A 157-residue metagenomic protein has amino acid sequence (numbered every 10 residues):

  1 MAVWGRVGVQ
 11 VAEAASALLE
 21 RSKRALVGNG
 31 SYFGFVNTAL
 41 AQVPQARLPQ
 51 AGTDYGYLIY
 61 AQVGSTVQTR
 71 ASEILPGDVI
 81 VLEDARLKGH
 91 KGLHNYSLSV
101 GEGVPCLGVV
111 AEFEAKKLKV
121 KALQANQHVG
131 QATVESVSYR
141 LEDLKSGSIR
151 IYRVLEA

Functional and structural regions predicted by a protein language model:
M1-Q50, E102: N-terminal capping segments
G5-V9, R24-L26, Q42-T66, T133-R150: Core nucleotidyl-transferase/polymerase catalytic module
E13, E20, E73, E83 (+5 more regions): Glutamate identity and glutamate-enriched acidic tracts
F35-T38, L58-V63, K116, E142 (+1 more regions): Generic signature of intrinsically disordered, low-complexity segments enriched in small/polar residues
L48-V129: ...with weaker cross-activation on analogous glycine-rich loops/strands in unrelated enzymes
E112-A157: Active-site or metal-binding loop neighborhoods of secreted/extracellular toxin and effector enzymes
